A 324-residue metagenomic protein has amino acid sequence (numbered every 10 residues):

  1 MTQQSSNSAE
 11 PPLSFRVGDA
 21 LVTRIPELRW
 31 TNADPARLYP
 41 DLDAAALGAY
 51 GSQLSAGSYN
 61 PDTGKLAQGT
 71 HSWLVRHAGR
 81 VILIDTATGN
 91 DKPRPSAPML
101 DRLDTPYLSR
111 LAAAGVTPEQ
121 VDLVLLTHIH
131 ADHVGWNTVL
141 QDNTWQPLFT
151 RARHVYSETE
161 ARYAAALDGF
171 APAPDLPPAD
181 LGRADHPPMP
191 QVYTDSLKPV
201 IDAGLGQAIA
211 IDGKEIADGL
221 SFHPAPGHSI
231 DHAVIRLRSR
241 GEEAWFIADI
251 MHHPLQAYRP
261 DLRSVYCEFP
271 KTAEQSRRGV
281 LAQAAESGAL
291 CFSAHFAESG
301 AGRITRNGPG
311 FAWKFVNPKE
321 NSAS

Functional and structural regions predicted by a protein language model:
M1-A112, Q120-L123, E242-A248: Metallo-beta-lactamase
E27-L28, T86-G89, I129, T159-E160 (+3 more regions): Active-site metal-binding loops of divalent metal-dependent hydrolases
G57-T63, D142-N143, F222-H223: Short, P/G- and charge-enriched loop/turn segments at secondary-structure junctions
P98-T105, S109, H232, R236-S324: Cap/insert and terminal regions of metallo-dependent hydrolase folds
R102-V116, Q120, L148-P224, T272-G288: Metallo-beta-lactamase
V121-D132: Metallo-beta-lactamase
V134-T144, R303-I304: Metal-dependent catalytic neighborhoods of phosphoester/phosphodiester hydrolases
V134-W136, S221-A233: Active-site glycine- and acidic-residue-rich loops that bind and position anionic ligands or nucleotide-like cofactors
